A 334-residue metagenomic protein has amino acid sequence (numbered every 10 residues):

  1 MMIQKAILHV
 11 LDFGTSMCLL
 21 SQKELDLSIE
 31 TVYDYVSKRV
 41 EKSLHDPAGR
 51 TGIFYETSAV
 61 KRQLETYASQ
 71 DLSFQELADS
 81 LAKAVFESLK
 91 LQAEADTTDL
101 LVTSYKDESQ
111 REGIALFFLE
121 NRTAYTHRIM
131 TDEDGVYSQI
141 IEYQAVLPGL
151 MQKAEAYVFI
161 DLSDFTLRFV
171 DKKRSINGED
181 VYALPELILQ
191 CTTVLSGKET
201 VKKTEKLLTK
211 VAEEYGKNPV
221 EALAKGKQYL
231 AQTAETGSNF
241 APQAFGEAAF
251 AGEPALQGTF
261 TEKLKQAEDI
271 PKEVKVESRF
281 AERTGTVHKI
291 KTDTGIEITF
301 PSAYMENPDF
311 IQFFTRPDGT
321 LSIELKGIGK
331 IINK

Functional and structural regions predicted by a protein language model:
M2-T284: Long, hydrophobic alpha/beta structural blocks
E247-K334: C-terminal structured domains
